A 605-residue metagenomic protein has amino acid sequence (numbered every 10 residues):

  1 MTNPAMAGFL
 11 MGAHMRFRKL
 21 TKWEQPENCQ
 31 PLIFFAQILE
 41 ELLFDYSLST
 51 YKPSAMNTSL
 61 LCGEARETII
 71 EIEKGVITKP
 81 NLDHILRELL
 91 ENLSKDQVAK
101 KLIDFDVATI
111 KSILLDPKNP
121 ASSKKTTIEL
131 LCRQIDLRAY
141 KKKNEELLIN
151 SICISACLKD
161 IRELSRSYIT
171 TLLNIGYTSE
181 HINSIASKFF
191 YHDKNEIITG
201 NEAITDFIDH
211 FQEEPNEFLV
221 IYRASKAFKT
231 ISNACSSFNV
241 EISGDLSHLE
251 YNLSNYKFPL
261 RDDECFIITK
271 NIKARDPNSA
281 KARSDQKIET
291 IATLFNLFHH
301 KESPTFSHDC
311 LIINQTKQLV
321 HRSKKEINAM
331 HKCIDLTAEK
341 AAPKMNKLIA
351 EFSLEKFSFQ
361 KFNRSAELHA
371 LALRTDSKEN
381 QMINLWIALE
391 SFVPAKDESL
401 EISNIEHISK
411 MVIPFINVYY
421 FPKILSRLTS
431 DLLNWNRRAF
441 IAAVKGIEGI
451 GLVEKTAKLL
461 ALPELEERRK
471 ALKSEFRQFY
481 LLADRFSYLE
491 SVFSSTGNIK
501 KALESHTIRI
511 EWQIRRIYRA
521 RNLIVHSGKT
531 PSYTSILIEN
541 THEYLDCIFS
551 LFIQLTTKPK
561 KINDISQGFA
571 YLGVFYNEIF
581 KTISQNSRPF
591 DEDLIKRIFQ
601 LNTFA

Functional and structural regions predicted by a protein language model:
T2-E145: Intrinsically disordered, low-structural-confidence terminal and linker regions
P4, G8, S151, L172 (+1 more regions): Compositionally biased, low-complexity repeat tracts
M15-K74, A342-A605: Amphipathic, oligomerization/interface secondary-structure segments
S59-I103, V107, I208-Y222, I312-S323 (+3 more regions): Short, charge-rich amphipathic segments
D116-I383, I387, S391, S535-F590: Charged, non-catalytic interaction/linker regions at domain boundaries that couple catalytic cores to substrate
